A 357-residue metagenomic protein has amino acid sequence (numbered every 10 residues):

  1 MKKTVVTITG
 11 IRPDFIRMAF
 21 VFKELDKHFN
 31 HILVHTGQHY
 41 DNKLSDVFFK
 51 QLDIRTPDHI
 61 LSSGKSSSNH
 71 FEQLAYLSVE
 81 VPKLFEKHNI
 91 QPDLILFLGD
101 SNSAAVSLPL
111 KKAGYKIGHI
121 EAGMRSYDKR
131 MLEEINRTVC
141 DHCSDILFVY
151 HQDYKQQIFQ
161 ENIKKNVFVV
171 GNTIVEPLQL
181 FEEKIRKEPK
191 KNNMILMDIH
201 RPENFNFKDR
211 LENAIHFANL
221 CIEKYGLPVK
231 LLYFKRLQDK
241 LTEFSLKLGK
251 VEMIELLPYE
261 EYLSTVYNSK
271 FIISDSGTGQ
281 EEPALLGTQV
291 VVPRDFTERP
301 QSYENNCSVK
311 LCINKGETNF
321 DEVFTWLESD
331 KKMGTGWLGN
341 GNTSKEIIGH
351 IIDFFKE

Functional and structural regions predicted by a protein language model:
M1-P228, L237-E357: Nucleotide-activated sugar donor-binding and catalytic core shared by glycosyltransferases and related lipid-linked
